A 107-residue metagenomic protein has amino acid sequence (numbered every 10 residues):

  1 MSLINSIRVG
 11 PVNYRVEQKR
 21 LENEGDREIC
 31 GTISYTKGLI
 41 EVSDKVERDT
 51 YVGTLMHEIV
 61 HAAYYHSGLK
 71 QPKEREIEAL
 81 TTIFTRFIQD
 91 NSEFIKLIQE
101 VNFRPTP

Functional and structural regions predicted by a protein language model:
M1-T50, H66-P107: Metalloprotease/metallohydrolase-associated module, dominated by Zn2+-dependent proteases
G53-Y65: Active-site recognition of the HExxH zinc-binding catalytic motif
